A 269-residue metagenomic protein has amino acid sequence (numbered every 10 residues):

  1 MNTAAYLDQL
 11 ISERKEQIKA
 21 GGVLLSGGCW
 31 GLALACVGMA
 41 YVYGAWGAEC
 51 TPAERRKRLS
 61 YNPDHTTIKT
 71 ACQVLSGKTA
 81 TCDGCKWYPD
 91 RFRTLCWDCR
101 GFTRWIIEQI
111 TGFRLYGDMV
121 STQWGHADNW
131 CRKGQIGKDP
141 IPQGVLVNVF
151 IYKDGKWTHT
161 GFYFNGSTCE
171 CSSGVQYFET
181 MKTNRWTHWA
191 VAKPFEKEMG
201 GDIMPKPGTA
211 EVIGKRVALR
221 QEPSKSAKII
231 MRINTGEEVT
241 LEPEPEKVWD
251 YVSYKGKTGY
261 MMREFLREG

Functional and structural regions predicted by a protein language model:
N2-M39, M119-D139, I151-T209, R216-Q221 (+3 more regions): Aromatic- and glycine-rich peptidoglycan recognition patches
N2-T111, Y152-H159, C171, V175: N-terminal capping segments
W97-L115, D202-G214: Short beta-strand/loop turn elements enriched in aromatics
I110-W124, L241-P245: Short, well-structured beta-strand/strand-turn elements
P140-P142, R232: Residue-level "contact hotspot" at macromolecular interaction interfaces
Q143-V147, G236: Loop/turn positions that initiate beta-strands
V149-I151, L241: A generic structural signal for residues embedded in beta-strands
M231-E268: SH3/SH3-like beta-barrel superfamily modules
